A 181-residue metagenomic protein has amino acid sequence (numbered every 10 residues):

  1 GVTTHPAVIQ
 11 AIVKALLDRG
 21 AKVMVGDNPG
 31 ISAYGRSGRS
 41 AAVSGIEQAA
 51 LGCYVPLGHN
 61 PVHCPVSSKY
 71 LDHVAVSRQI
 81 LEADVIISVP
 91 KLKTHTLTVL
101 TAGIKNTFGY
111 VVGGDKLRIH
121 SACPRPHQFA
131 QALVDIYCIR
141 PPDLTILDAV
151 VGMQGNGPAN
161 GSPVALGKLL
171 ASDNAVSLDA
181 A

Functional and structural regions predicted by a protein language model:
G1-A181: N-terminal and secondary-structure boundary signal
